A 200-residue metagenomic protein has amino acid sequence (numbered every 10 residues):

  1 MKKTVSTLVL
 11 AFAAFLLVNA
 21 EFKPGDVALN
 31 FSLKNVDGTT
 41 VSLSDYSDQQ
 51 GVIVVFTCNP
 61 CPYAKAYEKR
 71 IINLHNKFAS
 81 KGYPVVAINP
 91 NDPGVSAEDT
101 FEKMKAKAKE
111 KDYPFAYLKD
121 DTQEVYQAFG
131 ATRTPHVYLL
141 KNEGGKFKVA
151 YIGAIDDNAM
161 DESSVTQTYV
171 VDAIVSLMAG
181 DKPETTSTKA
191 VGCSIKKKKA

Functional and structural regions predicted by a protein language model:
M1-K23: Bacterial Sec-dependent N-terminal signal peptides
V18-S44: N-terminal "domain-start" segment that seeds a small globular fold
S44-P62, I174: Short active-site neighborhood of thiol/selenol oxidoreductases, capturing the structured segment around
Q49-V52, S80-V85, K111-A116, T134: Loop/turn elements at helix/coil->beta-strand transitions in domains of secreted/extracellular proteins
C58-Y67, V137, C193-K196: Short, thiol/selenol-centered motifs that function as redox-active sites or metal-ligating centers
K65-E110, D121-Q127: Structural microenvironment flanking redox-active thiols in thiol-disulfide oxidoreductases
K105-V149: Short, internal strand/loop/helix patches that form the active-site neighborhood or redox-interaction surface
L139-A200: Thiol-/selenol-based redox modules, centered on thioredoxin-like and closely related oxidoreductase domains
